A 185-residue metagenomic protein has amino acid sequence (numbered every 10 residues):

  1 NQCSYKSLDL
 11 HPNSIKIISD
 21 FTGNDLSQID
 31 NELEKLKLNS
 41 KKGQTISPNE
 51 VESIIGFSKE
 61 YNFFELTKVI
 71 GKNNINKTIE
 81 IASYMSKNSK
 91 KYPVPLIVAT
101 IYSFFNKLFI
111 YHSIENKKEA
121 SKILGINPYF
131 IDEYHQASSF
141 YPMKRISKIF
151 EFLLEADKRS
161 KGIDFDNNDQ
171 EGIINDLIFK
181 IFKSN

Functional and structural regions predicted by a protein language model:
N1-K68, K72, N88, S139 (+1 more regions): Non-catalytic interfacial helical region
N74-N185: Helix-rich C-terminal "collar"/helical-bundle subdomain used as an assembly and partner-interaction module in RFC-like
